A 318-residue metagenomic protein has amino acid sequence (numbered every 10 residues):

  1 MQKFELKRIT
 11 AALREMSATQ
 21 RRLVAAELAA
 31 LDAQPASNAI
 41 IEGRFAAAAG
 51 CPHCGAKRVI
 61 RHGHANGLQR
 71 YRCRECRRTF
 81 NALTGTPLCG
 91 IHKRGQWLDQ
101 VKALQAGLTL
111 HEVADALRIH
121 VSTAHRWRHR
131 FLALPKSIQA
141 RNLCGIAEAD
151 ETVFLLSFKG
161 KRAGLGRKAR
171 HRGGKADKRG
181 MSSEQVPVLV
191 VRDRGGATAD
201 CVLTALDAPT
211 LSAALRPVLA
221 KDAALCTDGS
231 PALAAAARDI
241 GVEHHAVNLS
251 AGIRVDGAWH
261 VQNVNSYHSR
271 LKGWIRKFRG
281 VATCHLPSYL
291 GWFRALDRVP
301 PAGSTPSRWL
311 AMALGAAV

Functional and structural regions predicted by a protein language model:
M1-V318: Residue-level recognition of single "structural anchor" positions that define or cap local secondary structure
